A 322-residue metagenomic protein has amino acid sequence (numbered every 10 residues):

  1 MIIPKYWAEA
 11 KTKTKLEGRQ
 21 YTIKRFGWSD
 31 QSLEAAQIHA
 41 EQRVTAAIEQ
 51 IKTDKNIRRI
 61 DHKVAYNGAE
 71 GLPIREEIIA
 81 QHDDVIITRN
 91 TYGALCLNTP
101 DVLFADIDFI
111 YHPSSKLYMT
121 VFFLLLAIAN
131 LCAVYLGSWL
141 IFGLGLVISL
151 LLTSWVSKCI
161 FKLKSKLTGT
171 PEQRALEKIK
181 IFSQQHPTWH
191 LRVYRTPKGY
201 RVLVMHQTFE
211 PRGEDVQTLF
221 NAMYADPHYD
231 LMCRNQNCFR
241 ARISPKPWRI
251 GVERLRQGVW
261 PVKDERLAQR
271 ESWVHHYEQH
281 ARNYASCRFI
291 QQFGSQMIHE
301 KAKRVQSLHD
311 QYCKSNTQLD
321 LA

Functional and structural regions predicted by a protein language model:
M1-P171, Q269-A322: Charge-rich, low-complexity segments
M1-P4, L16-G18, I23-F26, G143-L146 (+3 more regions): Helical (often loop-to-helix) elements that flank the catalytic cores of nucleotide-handling enzymes
I74, I87, Y92-L97, N221-S244: Conserved short beta-strand edge segments in small beta-sheet-based binding/regulatory domains
N90-A94, T188-Y194: Catalytic micro-motifs at enzyme active sites that drive phosphoryl/nucleotidyl and oxygen chemistry
A105-Y111, V204-T208, I243-P245: Short beta-strand-to-loop capping motifs
L191-T196, L231-C233: Short beta-strand
G199-Y200: Short coil/turn motifs at helix boundaries and re-entrant loops, enriched in small/polar and proline residues
D226-R234, C238, R242-K246, V252-G258 (+1 more regions): Polybasic, proline/glycine-rich intrinsically disordered low-complexity segments
